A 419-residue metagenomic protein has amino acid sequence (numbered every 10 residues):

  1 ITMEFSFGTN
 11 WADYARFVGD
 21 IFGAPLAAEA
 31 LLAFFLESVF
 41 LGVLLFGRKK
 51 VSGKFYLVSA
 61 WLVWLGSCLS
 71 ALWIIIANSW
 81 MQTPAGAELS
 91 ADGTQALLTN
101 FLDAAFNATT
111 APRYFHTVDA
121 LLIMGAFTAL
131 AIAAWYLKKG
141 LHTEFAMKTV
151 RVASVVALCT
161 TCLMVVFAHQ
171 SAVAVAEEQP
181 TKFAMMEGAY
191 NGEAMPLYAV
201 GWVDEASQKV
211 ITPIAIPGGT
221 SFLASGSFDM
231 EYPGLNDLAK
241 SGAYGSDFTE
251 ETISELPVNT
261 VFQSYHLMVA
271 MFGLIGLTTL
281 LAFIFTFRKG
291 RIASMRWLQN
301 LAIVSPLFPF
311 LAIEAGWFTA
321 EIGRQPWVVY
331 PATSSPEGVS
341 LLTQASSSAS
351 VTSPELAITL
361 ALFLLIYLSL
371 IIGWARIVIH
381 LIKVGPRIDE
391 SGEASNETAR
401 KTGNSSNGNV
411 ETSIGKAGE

Functional and structural regions predicted by a protein language model:
I1-E419: Polytopic transmembrane helical bundles with strong interfacial aromatic enrichment
